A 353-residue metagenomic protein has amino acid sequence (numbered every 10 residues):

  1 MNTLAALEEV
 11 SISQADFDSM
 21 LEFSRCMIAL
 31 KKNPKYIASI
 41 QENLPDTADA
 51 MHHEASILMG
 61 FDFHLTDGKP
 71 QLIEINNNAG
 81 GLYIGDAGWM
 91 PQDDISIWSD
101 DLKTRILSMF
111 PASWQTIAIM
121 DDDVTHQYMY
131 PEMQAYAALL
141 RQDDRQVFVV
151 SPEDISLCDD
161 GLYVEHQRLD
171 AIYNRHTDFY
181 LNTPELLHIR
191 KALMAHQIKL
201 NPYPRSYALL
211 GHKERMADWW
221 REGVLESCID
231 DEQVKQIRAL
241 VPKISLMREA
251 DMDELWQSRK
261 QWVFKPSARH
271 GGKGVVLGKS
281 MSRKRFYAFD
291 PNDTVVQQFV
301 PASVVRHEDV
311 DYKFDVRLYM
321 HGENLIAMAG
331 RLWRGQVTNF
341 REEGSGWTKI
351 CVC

Functional and structural regions predicted by a protein language model:
M1, Y36-P45, M51-H53, D178-T183 (+1 more regions): Amphipathic repeat-derived elements
M1-P45, G60, T66, P70: Low-complexity, highly charged intrinsically disordered N-terminal segments that act as targeting/localization
L7-Q14, D18, A50, D123-Q127 (+1 more regions): Generic amphipathic alpha-helical segments used as scaffolds and interaction surfaces in large, multi-domain proteins
D49-M51, A55, M59-Q71, N76-Y83 (+1 more regions): Short acidic, Gly/Ser-rich segments with clustered Asp/Glu that frequently serve as metal-coordination loops in enzyme
T66, A79-G85, P91-C353: Domain-scale recognition of functional cores that engage charged ligands
